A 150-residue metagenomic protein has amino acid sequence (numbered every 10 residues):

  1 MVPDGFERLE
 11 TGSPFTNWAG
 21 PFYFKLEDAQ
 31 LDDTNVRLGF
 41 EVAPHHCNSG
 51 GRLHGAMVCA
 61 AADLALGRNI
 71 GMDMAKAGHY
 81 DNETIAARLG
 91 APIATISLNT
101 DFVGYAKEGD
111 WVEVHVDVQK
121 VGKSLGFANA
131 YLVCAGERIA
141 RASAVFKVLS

Functional and structural regions predicted by a protein language model:
M1-S150: Terminal targeting signals and extreme-terminal segments of soluble enzymes
